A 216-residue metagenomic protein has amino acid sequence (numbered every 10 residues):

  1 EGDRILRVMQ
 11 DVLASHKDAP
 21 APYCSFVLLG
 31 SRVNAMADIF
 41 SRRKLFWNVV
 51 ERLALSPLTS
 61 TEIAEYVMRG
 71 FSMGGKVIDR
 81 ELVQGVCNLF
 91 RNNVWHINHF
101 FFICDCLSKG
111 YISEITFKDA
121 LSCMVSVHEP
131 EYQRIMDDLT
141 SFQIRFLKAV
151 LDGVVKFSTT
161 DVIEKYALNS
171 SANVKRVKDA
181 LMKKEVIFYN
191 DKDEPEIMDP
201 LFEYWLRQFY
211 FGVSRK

Functional and structural regions predicted by a protein language model:
E1-R32, S41: Conserved Walker B catalytic segment
D3-R7, S41-F46, R69, F202 (+1 more regions): Short, glycine/charged-enriched secondary-structure capping and boundary segments
D11, I103, A180-K183: Alpha-helical DNA-recognition elements
V33-V50: Short regulatory helix/loop adjacent to the ATP-binding pocket of P-loop NTPases
I39-F40, V67, F101, D191 (+1 more regions): Short, flexible helix/strand-to-coil boundary loops that buttress conserved ligand/catalytic motifs in alpha/beta
V50-E62: Conserved AAA+ ATPase "SRH/arginine-finger" region at the nucleotide-binding site
E65-P130: Amphipathic alpha-helical "lid/sensor" segments that cap RecA-like P-loop NTPase cores
P130-K216: C-terminal leucine-rich, beta-strand-based interaction scaffolds used for sensing/assembly
